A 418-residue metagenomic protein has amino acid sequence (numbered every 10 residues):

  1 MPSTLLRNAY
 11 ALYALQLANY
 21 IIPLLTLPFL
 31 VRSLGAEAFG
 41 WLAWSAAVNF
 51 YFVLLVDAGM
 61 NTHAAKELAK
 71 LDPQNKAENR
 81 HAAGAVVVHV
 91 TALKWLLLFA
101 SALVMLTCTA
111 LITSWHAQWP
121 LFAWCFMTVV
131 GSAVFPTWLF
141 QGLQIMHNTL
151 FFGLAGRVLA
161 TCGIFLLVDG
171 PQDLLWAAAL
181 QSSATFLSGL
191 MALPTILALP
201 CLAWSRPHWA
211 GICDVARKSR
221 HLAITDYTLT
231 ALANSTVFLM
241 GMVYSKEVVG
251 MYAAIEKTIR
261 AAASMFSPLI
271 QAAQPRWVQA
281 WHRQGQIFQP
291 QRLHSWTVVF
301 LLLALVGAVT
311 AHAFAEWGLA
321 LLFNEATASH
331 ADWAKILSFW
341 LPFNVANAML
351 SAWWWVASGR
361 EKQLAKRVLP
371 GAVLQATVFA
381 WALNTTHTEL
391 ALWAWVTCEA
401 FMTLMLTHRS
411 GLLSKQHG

Functional and structural regions predicted by a protein language model:
T4-N61, H221-E247, A376, A380 (+2 more regions): Signature of the first transmembrane helix
R7-P23, S45, F50, L54-T109 (+2 more regions): Membrane-water interface segments that mark the loop-to-transmembrane alpha-helix transition
N8-P23, T149, G153-A160, A177-L199 (+1 more regions): Transmembrane helical elements of multi-pass membrane transporters/channels
L12, Q16, A43-A46, V90 (+11 more regions): Residue-level recognition of transmembrane alpha-helices in multi-pass small-molecule transporters/permeases
D57-N75, I259-Q284, S351-A357: Helix-loop junctions and terminal segments of transmembrane helices in multi-pass membrane transport/translocation
T109-C125, A313-F343: Interfacial segments at transmembrane-helix termini and the short loops linking adjacent helices
W119, A123-F126, L150-C201, P370-L374 (+1 more regions): Hydrophobic alpha-helical transmembrane segments
W119, V129-F152, L341-R367: Membrane-interface junctions at transmembrane-helix termini in multi-pass inner-membrane proteins
